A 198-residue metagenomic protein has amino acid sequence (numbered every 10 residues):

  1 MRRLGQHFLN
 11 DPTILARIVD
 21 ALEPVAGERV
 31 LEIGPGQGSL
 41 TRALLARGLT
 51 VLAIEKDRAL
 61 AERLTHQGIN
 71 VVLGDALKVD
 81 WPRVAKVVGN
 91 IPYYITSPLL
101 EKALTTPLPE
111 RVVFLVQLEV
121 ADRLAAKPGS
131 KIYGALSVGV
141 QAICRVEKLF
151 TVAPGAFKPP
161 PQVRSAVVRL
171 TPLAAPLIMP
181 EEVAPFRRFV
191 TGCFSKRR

Functional and structural regions predicted by a protein language model:
M1-G192: Catalytic cores of RNA-modifying enzymes
F194-R198: Short, intrinsically disordered, charge-balanced linker/junction segments flanking boundaries in proteins
